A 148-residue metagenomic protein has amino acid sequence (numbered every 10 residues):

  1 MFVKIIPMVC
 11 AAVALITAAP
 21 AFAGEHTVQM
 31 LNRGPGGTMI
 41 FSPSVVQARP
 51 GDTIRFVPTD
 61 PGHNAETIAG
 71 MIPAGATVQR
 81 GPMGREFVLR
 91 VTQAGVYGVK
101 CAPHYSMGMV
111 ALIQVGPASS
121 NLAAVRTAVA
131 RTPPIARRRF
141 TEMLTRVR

Functional and structural regions predicted by a protein language model:
M1-I5: Positively charged n-region of N-terminal signal peptides that target proteins for export
P7-T17: Bacterial N-terminal signal peptides
A21-R148: Extracytoplasmic copper-binding redox domains, predominantly the cupredoxin/blue-copper superfamily
